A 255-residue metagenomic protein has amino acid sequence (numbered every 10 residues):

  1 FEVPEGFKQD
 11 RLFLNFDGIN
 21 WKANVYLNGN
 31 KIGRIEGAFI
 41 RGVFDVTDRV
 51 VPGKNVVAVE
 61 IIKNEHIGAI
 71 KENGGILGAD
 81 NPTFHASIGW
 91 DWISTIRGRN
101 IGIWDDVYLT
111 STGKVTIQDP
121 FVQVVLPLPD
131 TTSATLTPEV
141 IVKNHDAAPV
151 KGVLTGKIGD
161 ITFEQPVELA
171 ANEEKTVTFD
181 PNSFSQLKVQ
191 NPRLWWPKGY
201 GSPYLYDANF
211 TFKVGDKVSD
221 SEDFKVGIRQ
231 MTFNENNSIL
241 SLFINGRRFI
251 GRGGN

Functional and structural regions predicted by a protein language model:
F1-N255: Secreted/periplasmic carbohydrate-active enzymes, especially glycoside hydrolases
